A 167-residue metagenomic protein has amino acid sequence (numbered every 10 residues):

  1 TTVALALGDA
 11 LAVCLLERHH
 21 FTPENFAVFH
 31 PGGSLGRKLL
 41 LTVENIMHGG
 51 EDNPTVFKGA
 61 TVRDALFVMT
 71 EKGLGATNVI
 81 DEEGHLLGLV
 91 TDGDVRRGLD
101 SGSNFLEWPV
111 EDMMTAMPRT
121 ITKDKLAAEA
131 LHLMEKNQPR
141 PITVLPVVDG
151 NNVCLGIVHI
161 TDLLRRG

Functional and structural regions predicted by a protein language model:
T1-H20: Short alpha-helices
L11, I46, M69, G84 (+3 more regions): Terminal peptide-recognition signature
E17-H48: Internal, active-site/partner-interface "lid" segment
L39-N53, E107-P118: Bateman (tandem CBS) regulatory domains
T55-G73, I80, L99, T120-T143 (+2 more regions): The conserved cystathionine-beta-synthase
K72-T91: Internal helical hairpin/lid segments
L86-D100, V153-G167: Short beta->alpha transition motifs characteristic of CBS
R97-A116, K123-E129: Short alpha-helical segments enriched in small residues
